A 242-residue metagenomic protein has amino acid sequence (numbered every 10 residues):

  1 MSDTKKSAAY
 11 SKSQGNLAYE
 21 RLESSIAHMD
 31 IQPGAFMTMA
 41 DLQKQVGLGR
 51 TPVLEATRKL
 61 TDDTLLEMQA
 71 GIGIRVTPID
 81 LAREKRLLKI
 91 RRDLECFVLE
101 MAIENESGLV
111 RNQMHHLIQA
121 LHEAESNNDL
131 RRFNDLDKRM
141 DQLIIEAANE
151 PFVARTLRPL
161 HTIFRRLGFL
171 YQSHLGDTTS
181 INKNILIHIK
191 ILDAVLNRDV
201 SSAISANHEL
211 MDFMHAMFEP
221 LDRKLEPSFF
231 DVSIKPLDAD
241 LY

Functional and structural regions predicted by a protein language model:
M1-E100, E104, L109, F152 (+2 more regions): Short linear motifs at protein or domain termini
N16, R92, N112-H115, N182-L186: Amphipathic alpha-helical repeat elements characteristic of tetratricopeptide repeat
K59, D93, A147, I163 (+1 more regions): Conserved catalytic core of Hanks-type protein kinase domains
D62, L66-E67, L160-R165, S180-I181: Mobile beta-alpha loop/short-helix "lid" or hinge segments that flank ligand
G108-F169, I187-A194, S202-F213: Conserved amphipathic alpha-helical segments that form helical-bundle/coiled-coil interaction surfaces
I118, N127, L170-Y242: C-terminal all-alpha effector/ligand-binding and dimerization domain of prokaryotic HTH-type transcriptional repressors
